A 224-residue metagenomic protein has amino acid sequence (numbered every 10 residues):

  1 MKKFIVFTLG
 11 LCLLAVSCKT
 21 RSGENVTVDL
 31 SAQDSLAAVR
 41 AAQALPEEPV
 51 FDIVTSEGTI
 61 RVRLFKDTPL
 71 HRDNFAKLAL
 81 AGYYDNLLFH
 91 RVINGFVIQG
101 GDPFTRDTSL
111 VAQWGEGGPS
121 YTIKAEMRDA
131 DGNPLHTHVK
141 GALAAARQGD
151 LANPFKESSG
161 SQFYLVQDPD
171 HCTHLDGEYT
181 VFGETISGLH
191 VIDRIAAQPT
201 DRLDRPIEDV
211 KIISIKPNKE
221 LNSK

Functional and structural regions predicted by a protein language model:
M1-V26: Bacterial Sec-dependent N-terminal signal peptides
C18-K224: Cyclophilin-like peptidyl-prolyl cis-trans isomerases
